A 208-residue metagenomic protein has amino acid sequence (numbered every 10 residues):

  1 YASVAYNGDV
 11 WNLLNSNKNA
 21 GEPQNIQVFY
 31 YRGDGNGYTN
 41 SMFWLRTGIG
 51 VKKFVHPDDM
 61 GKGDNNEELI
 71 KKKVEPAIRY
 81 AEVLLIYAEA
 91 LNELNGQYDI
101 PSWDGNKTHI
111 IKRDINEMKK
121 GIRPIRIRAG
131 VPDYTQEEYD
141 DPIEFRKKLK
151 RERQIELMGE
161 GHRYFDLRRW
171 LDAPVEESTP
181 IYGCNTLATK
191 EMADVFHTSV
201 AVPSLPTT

Functional and structural regions predicted by a protein language model:
Y1-V4, T39, I70, V74-E75 (+2 more regions): Long, intrinsically disordered, low-complexity segments
Y1-Y80: Flexible, polar/acidic helix-loop-strand segments at domain edges
W11-N15, G96, I100-S102, E160-G161: Short, solvent-exposed loop/turn and secondary-structure capping segments
N19-I26, Y31-M42, P101-I110, E117-K120 (+1 more regions): Surface-exposed intrinsically disordered loops and tails
I49, L85-I86, N116, K120-R123 (+3 more regions): Feature representing long, continuous alpha-helical segments
K72-R128: Extended amphipathic alpha-helical segments enriched in small hydrophobics
